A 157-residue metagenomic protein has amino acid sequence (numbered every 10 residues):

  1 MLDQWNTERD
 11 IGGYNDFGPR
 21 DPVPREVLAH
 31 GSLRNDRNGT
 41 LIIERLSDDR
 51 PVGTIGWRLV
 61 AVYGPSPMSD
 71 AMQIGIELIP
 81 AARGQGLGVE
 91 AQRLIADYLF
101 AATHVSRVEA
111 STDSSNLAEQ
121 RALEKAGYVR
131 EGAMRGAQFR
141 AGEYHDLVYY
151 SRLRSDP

Functional and structural regions predicted by a protein language model:
M1, Q73, E77, E90 (+3 more regions): Amphipathic alpha-helical recognition patches that constitute DNA-binding helices
M1-A81, Y98, A102, E143-P157: GNAT-family acyltransferases
D21, S115, Q138: Positions that flank functional sites
T54-L59, T112-A122: Membrane-interacting alpha-helical segments
V62, E109-S111, V129-D146: Conserved catalytic-core motifs of GNAT/GCN5-like acyltransferases
G84-A101, L117-K125: Conserved acetyl-CoA-binding loop-helix of GNAT-fold acetyltransferases
A101-S111: Conserved GNAT acetyl-CoA-binding A-motif
L123, Y128, Y150: Conserved active-site tyrosine of GNAT-family acetyltransferases
